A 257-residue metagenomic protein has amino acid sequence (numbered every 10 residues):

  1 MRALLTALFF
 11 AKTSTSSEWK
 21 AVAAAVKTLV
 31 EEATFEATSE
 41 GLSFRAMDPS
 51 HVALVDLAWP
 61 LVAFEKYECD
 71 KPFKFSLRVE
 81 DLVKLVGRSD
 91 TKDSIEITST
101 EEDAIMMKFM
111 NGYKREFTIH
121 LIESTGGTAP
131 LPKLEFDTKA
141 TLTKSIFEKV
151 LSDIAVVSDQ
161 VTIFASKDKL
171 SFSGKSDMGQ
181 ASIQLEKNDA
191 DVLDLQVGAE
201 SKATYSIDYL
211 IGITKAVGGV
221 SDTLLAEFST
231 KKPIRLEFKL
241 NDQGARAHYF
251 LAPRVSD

Functional and structural regions predicted by a protein language model:
R2-K27, E32-V156, F164-D257: DNA polymerase sliding clamps and clamp-related checkpoint/processivity subunits
V161: Polyanion-binding surfaces on beta-sheet-dominated domains and ring/shell assemblies
